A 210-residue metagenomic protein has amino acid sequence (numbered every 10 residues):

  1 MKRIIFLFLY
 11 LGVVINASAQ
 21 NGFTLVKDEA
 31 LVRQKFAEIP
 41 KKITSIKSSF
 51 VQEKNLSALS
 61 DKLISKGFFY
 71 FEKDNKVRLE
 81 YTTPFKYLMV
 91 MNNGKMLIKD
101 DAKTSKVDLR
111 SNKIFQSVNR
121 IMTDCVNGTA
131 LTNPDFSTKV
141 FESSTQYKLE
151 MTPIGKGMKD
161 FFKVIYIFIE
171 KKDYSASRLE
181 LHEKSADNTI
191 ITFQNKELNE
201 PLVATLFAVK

Functional and structural regions predicted by a protein language model:
I4-V13: Sec-dependent N-terminal signal peptides
A19-V51, N55-S60, T205-K210: N-terminal leader/targeting segments and the immediate start of mature chains
N21, F68-Q116: An acidic-aromatic
I46-T82: N-terminal, post-signal-peptide region of Sec/Tat-exported proteins
F50, V77-Y81, M96-K99, L149-M151 (+1 more regions): Short hydrophobic/aromatic-rich beta-strand segments that constitute the beta-sheet cores of beta-sandwich/beta-barrel
S57-D61, L88, G157-D160, S185: Short glycine/serine/proline-enriched coil/turn segments at secondary-structure junctions
V107, L131-K210: Gly/Pro-enriched, hydrophobic low-complexity segments that function as extracytoplasmic propeptides/linkers
S117-A130: Short, solvent-exposed helix-to-loop capping segments enriched in aromatics
